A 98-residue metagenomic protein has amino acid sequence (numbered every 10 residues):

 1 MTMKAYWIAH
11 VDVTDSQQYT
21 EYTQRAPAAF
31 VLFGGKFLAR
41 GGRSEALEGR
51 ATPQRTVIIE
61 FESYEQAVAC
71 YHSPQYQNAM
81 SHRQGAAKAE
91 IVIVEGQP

Functional and structural regions predicted by a protein language model:
M1-T56, E62-H72, E95-P98: Short S/T/G/P-rich N-terminal loop/turn motif that feeds into the first structured element of a domain
Y64-V92: C-terminal structural segments of small proteins and small subunits
